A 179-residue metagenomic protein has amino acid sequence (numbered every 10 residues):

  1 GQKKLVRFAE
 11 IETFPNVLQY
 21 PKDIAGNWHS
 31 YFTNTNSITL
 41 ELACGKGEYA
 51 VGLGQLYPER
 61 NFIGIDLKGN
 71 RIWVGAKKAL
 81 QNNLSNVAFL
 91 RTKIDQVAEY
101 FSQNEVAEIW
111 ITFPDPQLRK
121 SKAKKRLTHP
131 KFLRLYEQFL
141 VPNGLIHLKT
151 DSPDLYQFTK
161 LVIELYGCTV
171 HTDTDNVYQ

Functional and structural regions predicted by a protein language model:
G1-I38, E48-Q55: S-adenosyl-L-methionine
A43-G45: Class I SAM-dependent methyltransferase "Motif I" SAM/SAH-binding loop
N61-D66: Conserved SAM-binding motif I beta-strand of class I
I72-V74, Y156: Short alpha-helix immediately C-terminal to the canonical SAM-binding loop
A76-Q103: S-adenosyl-L-methionine
T128-P142: A short glycine-rich, Lys/Arg-flanked "PGG" loop and its adjoining helix->strand segment in the class I
N143-T150: Conserved beta-strand signature within the Rossmann-like core of class I S-adenosyl-L-methionine
T159-L161, Y166-Q179: Class I S-adenosyl-L-methionine
